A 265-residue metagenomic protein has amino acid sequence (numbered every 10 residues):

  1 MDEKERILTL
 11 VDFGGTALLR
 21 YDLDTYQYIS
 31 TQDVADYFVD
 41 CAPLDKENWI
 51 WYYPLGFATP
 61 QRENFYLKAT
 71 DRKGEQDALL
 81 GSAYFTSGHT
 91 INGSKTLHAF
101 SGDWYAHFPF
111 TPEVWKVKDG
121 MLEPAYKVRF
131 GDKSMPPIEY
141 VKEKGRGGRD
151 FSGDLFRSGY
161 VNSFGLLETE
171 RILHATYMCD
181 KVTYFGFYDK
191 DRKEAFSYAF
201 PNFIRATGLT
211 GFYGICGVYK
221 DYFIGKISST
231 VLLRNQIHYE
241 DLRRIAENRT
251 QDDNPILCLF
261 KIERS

Functional and structural regions predicted by a protein language model:
M1, D36-L44, S87-T96, P137 (+2 more regions): Repeated scaffold domains used in trafficking and secretory/extracellular systems, primarily beta-propellers
M1-E63, L79-F85: Asp-box/WD-like beta-propeller blade repeats and closely related beta-sheet repeat scaffolds
E5-F13, K46-P60, K95-K116, V161-D180 (+2 more regions): Short beta-strand elements that form the blades of beta-propeller/WD-repeat-like and other beta-sheet-rich scaffold
G15-L19, A58-K68, T111-K116, C179-F187 (+2 more regions): Structural motif
D22-Y26, T70-G74, V117-M121, Y188-R192 (+1 more regions): Short loop/turn segments that connect beta-strands within beta-propeller blades
N64-D119: Loop-centered beta-sheet repeat module
Y84-T86, A125-S158, K190-K220, S228 (+1 more regions): Conserved blade-ending motifs and adjacent loop-strand segments that build the rim/top face of beta-propeller domains
L155-P201: Internal helical hairpin/lid segments
